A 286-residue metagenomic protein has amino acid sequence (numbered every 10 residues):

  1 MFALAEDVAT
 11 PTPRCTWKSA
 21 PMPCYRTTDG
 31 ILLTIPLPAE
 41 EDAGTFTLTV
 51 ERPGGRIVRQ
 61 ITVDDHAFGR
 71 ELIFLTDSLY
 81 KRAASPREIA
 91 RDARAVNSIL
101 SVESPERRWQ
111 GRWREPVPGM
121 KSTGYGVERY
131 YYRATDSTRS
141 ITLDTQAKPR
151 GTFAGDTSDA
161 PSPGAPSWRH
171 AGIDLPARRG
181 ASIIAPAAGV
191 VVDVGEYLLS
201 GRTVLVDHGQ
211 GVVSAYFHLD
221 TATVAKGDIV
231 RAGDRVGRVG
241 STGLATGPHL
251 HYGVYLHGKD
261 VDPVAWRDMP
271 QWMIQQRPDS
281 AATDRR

Functional and structural regions predicted by a protein language model:
M1-A160: Non-catalytic extracellular/periplasmic "stalk" and linker regions immediately N-terminal to catalytic or recognition
V117-R286: Catalytic cores of peptidoglycan-degrading enzymes
